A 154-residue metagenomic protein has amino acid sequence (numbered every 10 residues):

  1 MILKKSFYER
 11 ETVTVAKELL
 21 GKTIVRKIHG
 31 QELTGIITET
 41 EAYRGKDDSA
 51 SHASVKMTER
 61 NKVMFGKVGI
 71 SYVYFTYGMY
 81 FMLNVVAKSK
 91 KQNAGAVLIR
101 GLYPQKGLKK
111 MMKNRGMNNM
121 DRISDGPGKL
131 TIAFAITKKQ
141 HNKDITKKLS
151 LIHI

Functional and structural regions predicted by a protein language model:
I2-Y8, A53-V55: Short, structured beta-strand/loop micro-motifs enriched in basic residues and often containing a Trp
T12-K62: N-terminal structural module
G21, G78, F134: A residue-level signal for conserved active-site and pocket-lining positions in enzyme catalytic cores
E41-R44, S89, Y103, Q140: A generic structural motif
M57-L102, K106-K109: Active-site beta-strand/loop microenvironment that shapes enzyme catalytic pockets
L102-I136: Compact, glycine/acidic-enriched structural inserts
T131-L149: Surface-exposed interaction patches
I152-I154: Conserved small/polar residues in nucleotide/adenosyl-binding loops
